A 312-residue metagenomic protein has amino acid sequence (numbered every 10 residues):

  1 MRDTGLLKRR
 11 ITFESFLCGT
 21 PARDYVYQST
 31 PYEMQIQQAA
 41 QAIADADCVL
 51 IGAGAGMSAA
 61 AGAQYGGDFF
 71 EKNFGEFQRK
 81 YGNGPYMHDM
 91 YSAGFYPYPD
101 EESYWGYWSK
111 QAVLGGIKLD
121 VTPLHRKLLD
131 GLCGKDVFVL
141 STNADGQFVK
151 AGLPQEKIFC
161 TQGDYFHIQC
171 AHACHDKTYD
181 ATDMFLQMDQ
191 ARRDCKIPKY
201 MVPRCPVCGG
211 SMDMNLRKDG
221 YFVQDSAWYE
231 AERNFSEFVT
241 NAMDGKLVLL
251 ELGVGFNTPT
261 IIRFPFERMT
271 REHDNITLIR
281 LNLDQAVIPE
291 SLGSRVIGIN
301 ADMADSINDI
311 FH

Functional and structural regions predicted by a protein language model:
M1-H312: Conserved catalytic alpha/beta core of Sir2/sirtuin-type deacylases, generalized to analogous enzyme cores that bind
